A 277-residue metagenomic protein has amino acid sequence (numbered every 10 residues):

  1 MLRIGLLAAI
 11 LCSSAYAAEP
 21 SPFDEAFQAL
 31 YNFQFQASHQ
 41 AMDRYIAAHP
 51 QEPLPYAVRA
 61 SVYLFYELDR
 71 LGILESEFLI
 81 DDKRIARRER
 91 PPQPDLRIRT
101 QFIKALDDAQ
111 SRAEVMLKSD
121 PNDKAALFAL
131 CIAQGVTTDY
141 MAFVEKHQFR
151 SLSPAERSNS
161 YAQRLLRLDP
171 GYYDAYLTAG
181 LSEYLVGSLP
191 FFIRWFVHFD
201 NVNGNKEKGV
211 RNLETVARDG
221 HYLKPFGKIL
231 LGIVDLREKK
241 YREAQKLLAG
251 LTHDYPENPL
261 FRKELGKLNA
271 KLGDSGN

Functional and structural regions predicted by a protein language model:
L2-S13: Sec-dependent N-terminal signal peptides
C12-P20: Bacterial Sec-dependent signal peptides at the C-terminal "C-region" and cleavage site
E19-A41, Q51, V62-N122, A129-G171 (+3 more regions): Short coil/linker segments at helix-helix boundaries
A47-L54: Short, solvent-exposed loop/edge-beta patches enriched in aromatic
I233-N277: A cross-kingdom marker for long, charged
